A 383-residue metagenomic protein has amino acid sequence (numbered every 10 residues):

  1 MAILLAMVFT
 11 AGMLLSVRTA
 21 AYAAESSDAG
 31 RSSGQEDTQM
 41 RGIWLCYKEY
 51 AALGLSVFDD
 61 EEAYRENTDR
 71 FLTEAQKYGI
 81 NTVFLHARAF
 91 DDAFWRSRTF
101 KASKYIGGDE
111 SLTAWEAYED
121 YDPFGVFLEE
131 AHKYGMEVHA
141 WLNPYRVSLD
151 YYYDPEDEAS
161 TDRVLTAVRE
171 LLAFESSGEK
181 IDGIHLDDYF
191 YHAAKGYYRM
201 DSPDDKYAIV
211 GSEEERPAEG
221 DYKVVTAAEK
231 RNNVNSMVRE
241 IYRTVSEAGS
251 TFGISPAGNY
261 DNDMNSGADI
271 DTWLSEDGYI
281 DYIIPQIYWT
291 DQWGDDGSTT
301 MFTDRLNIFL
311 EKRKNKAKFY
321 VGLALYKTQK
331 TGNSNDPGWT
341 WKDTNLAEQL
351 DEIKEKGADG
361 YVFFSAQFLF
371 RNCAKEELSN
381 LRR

Functional and structural regions predicted by a protein language model:
A11-R31: Sec-dependent signal peptide cleavage junction
G34-E66, A117, P123-E129, E137-E175 (+1 more regions): Active-site-adjacent "subsite" loops/lids of carbohydrate-active enzymes
R41-L45, V83-L85, V138-A140, I184-L186 (+4 more regions): Hydrophobic faces of well-ordered beta-strands that scaffold small-molecule active sites in alpha/beta enzyme cores
C46-Y50, R88-F90, N143-V147, L186-Y191 (+4 more regions): Active-site beta-loop-alpha junctions enriched in small/polar residues
E66-A93, F174-G183, Y279-I283, K356-G360: Catalytic domains of carbohydrate-active enzymes, especially glycoside hydrolases
E74, I80, K101, Y152-E276 (+1 more regions): Polysaccharide-binding and catalytic clefts of secreted carbohydrate-active enzymes
I80-E119: Aromatic-lined carbohydrate-binding/catalytic grooves of carbohydrate-active enzymes
D277-T299, I308-R383: Substrate-binding cleft of secreted/luminal carbohydrate-active enzymes
